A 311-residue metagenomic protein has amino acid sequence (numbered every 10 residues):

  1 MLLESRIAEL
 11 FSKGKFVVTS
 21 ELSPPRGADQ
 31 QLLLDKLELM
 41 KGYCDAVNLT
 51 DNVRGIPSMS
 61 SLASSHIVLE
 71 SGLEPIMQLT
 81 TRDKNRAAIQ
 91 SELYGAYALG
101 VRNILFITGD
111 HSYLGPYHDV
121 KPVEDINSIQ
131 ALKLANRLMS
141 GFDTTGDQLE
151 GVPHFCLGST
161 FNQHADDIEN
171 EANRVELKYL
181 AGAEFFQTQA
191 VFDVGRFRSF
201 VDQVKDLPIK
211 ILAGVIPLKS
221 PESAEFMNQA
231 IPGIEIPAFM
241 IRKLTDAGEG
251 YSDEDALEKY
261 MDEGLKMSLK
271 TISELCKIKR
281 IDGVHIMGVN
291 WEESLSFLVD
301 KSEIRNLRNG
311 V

Functional and structural regions predicted by a protein language model:
M1-S23, G27, D35, D143-H154 (+1 more regions): N-terminal amphipathic alpha-helix/helix-capping segment at the start of soluble metabolic enzymes
E4-A8, D29-Q31, G55-I67, N85-S91 (+6 more regions): Active-site-adjacent beta->alpha loops and helix N-cap segments on the catalytic face of soluble alpha/beta enzymes
V17-Q31, P75-A87, F155-N170, E249-K266: Active-site mouth loops of central-metabolism enzymes
V18-L22, V47-L49, P75-L79, I104-F106 (+5 more regions): Hydrophobic faces of well-ordered beta-strands that scaffold small-molecule active sites in alpha/beta enzyme cores
L22-R26, D51-G55, T81-D83, T108-S112 (+4 more regions): Active-site-proximal loop/turn and secondary-structure-junction residues that shape catalytic pockets, frequently
G27-M40, S60-S61, A87-L93, D167-L177 (+1 more regions): Short, acidic/polar
T81-L99: Glycine-rich anion/phosphate-binding loops
V123-F142, L149-E150, T160-A165, P208-T271 (+1 more regions): Active-site pocket-lining/capping segments in soluble small-molecule metabolic enzymes
